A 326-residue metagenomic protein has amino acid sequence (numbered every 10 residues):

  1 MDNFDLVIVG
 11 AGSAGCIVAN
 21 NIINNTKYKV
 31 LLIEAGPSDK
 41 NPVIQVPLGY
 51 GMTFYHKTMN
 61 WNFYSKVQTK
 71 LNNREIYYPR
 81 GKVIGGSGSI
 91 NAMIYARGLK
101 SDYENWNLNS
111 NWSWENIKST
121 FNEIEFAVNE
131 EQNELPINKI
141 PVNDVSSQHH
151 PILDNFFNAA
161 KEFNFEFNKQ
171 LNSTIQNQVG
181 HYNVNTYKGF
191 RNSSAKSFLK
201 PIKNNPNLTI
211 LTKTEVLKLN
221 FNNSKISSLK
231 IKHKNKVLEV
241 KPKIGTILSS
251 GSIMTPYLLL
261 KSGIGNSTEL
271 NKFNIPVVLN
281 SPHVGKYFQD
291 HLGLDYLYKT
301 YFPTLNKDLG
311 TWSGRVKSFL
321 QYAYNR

Functional and structural regions predicted by a protein language model:
M1-N122, K272, N280-S281, H291-K299: N-terminal glycine-rich phosphate/pyrophosphate-binding loop and immediately adjacent elements
F4, L208, P242-K243: Local beta-strand N-terminus motif with an aromatic residue
G12, E215, G251-S252: Short glycine-/small-residue-rich Rossmann-like dinucleotide-binding loops
C16-N20, K196, P256, L260: Short, hydrophobic alpha-helix immediately C-terminal to the catalytic nucleophile
N21-N25, K200-N204, E239: A short acidic-Thr-Gly-centered motif at the start of a beta-strand
N25, K29, G36-K40, L219-F221 (+1 more regions): Glycine-rich loop(s) and the adjacent beta-strand/alpha-helix scaffold that form part
L108-I226, D295-F319, A323: Conserved redox-cofactor binding core of oxidoreductases
